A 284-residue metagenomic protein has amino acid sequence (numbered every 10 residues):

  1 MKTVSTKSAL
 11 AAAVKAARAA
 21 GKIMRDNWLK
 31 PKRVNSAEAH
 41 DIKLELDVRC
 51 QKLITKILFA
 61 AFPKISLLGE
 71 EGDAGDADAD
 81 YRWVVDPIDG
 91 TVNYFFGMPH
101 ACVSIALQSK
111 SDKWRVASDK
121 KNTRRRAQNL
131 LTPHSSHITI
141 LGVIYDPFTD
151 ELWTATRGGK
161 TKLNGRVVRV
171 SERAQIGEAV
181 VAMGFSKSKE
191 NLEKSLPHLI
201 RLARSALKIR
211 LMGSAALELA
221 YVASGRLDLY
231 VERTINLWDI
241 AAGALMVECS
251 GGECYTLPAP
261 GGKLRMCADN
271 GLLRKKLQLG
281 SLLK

Functional and structural regions predicted by a protein language model:
M1-A11, K15, E193-R204, L217-K284: Oxyanion/phosphate-interacting regions
M1-I88, K110-R115, K121-N122, N129-L130: N-terminal subdomain of lithium-sensitive/metallo-dependent phosphomonoesterases centered on the IMPase/IPPase/PAP
A20, M24, D47, L58 (+7 more regions): Residue-level signal for inorganic ion chemistry
I23, K64-S66, K208, D228 (+1 more regions): Residue-level detector of anion-binding/catalytic polar loops
E70, M212-S214, L257: Conserved beta-strand termini and adjacent loop/short-helix elements that scaffold enzyme active sites in alpha/beta
D78-R115, R125, N129, H134-K162 (+1 more regions): DPxDG-like acidic metal-binding loop motif
G159, L163-V168, K194-R201: Anionic-ligand binding region
V168-E190, A203-M212: Short loop->beta-strand "edge-of-pocket" segments that line small-molecule binding or catalytic clefts across diverse
